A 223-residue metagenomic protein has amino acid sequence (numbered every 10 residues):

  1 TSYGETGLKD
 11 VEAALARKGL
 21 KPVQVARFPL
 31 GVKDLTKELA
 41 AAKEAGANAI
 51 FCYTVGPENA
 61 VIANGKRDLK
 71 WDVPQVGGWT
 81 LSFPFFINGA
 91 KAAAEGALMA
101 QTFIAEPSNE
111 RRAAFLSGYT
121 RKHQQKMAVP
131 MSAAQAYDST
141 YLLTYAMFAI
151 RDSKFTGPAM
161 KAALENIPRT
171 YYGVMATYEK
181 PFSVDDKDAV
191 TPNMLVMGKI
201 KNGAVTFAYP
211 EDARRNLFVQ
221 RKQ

Functional and structural regions predicted by a protein language model:
T1-Q223: Extracytosolic ligand-binding ectodomains
